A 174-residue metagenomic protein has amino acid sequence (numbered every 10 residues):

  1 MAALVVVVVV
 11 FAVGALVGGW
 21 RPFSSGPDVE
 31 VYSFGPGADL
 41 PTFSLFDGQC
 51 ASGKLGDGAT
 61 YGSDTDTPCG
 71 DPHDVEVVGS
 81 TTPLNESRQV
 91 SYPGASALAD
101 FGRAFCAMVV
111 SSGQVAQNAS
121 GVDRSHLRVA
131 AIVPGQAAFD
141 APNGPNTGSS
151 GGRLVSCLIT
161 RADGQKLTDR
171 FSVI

Functional and structural regions predicted by a protein language model:
M1-V8: N-terminal export and membrane-targeting signals
A2, G14-I174: Primary mode marks residue(s) on the alpha4-beta5-alpha5 output face of response regulator receiver
